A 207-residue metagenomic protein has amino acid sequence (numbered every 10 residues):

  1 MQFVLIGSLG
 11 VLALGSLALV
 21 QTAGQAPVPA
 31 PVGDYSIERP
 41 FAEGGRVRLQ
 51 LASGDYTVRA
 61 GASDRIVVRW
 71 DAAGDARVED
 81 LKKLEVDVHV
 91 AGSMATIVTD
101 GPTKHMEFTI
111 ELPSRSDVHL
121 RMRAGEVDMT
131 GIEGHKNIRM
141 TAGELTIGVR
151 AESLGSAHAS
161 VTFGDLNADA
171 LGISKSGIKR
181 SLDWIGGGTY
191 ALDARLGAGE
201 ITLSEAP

Functional and structural regions predicted by a protein language model:
Q2-R59, S63-R65, A73-E79, D100-H105 (+2 more regions): Short acidic/polar N-terminal linker immediately downstream of export determinants
P31-P40, V78, D100, T130-M140 (+1 more regions): Short, surface-exposed interaction patches in beta-rich subdomains that mediate adhesion/assembly near membranes
R39-P40, L84-V90, I110: Short, exposed beta-strand/loop patches in secreted or surface proteins that constitute
E43, A52, A62, A91 (+9 more regions): Repetitive beta-strand solenoid architecture
R46-Q50, T57, V67-R69, D87 (+8 more regions): Soluble periplasmic/extracytoplasmic beta-strand elements of cell-envelope proteins
G54, G125, I147-A151: Extended lipid/amphipathic-ligand handling interfaces
D75-E79, H89-A91, D117: Short helix C-cap/helix-to-loop transition motifs enriched in small/turn-promoting residues
K83-V86, G125-V127, S174-S176: Short intrinsically disordered coil segments
